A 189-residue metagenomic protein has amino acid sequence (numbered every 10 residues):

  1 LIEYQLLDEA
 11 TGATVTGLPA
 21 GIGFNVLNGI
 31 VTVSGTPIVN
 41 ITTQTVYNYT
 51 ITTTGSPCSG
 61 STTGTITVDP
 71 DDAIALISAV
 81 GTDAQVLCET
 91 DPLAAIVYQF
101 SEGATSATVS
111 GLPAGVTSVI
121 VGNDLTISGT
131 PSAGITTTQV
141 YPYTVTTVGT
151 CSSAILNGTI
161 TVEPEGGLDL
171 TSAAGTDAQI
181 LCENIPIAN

Functional and structural regions predicted by a protein language model:
L1-Q5, D91-Q99, P186-N189: A short beta-strand segment in extracellular, disulfide-stabilized domains
G12-V31, A107-L125, D169-L170, I180: Low-complexity "stalk/linker" and mucin-like segments enriched in Ser/Thr/Pro/Ala/Gly
V31-T43, T126-T137: Extracellular/luminal low-complexity segments enriched in Ser/Thr/Pro
T43-G55, T137-G149: A short beta-strand micro-motif common to beta-rich folds, especially ectodomain repeats
C58-P70, C151-E163: C-terminal edge beta-strand
D71-G81, E165-G175: Proline-enriched interdomain boundary motifs that mark the N-terminal boundary and often initiate the first structured
A84-P92, A178-P186: Short, solvent-exposed loop/linker segments at the N-terminal edge of repeated beta-sheet extracellular domains
